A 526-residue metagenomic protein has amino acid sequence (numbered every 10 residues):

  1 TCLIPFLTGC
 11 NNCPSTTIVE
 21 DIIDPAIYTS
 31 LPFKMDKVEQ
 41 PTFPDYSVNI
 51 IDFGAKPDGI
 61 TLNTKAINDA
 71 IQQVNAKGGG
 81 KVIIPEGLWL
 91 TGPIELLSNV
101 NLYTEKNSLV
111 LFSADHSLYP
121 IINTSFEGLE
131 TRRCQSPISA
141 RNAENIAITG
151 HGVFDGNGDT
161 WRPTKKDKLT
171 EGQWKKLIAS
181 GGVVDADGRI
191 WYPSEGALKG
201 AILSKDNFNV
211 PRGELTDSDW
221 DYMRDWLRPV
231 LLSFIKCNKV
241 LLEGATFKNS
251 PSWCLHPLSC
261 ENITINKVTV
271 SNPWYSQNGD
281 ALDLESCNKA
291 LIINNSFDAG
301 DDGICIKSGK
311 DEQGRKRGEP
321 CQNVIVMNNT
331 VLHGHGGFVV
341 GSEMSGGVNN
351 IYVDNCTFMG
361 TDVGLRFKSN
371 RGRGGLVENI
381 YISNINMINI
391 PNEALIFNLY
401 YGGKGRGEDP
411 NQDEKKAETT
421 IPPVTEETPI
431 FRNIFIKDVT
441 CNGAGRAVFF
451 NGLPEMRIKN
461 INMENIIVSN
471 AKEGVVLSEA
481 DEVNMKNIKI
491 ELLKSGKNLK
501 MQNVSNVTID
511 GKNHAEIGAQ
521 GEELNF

Functional and structural regions predicted by a protein language model:
T1-I83, L88-K236, L241-E243, S252 (+7 more regions): Extracellular "leader-to-stem" segments immediately downstream of a signal peptide or signal-anchor in secreted/lumenal
G79, P93, S113-A114, C134 (+14 more regions): Short glycine/acidic-rich loop motifs that flank beta-strands on beta-rich extracellular proteins
L88, S259, T269, S308-K310 (+4 more regions): Active-site-proximal loop/turn and secondary-structure-junction residues that shape catalytic pockets, frequently
I94-Y103, L258, G346, G374-G375: Short, surface-exposed basic-aromatic patches at helix termini and helix-loop junctions that form
K106-N107, E144-G152, N238-K248, E261-P273 (+11 more regions): Right-handed parallel beta-helix
D219-D221, D280-A281, Q313-K316, R371 (+1 more regions): Outer-membrane beta-barrel domain signature
M344, G364-N384, N389-F526: Extracellular beta-rich repeat passengers
